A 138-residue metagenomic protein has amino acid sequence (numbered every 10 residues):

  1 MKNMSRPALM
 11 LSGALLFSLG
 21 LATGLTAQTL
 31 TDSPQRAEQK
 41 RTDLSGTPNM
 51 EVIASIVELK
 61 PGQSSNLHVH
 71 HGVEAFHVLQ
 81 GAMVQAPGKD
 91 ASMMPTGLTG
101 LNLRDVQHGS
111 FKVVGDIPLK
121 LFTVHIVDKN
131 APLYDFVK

Functional and structural regions predicted by a protein language model:
K2-I53, M94, G100-L103, D135-K138: A short, N-terminal "cap"/entry segment at the start of jelly-roll beta-barrel domains of the cupin/DSBH fold
N49-A54, V73, K89, D105 (+1 more regions): Extracytoplasmic
N49-M50, G62-H77: A short beta-loop-beta micro-motif enriched in histidine and acidic residues
E58, H77, F122-H125: Soluble periplasmic/extracytoplasmic beta-strand elements of cell-envelope proteins
L59, G88-V106: Short acidic-glycine-tyrosine-enriched beta hairpin
S64-N66, V84, G100-K112: Histidine-centered metal-chelating micro-motifs
H71-K89, L98: Glycine- and acidic-residue-biased ligand/ion/polar-headgroup-sensing regions
V106-N130: Ligand-binding loop in jelly-roll beta-barrel domains
